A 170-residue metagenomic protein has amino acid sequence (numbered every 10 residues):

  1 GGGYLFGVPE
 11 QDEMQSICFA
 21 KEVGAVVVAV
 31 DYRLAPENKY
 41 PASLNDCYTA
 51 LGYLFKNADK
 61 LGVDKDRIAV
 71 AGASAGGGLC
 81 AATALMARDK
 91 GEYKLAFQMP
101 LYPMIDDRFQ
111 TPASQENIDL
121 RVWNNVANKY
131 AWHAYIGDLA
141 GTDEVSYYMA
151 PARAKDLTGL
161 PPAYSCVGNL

Functional and structural regions predicted by a protein language model:
G1-L170: Alpha/beta-hydrolase superfamily serine-hydrolase fold, recognizing
